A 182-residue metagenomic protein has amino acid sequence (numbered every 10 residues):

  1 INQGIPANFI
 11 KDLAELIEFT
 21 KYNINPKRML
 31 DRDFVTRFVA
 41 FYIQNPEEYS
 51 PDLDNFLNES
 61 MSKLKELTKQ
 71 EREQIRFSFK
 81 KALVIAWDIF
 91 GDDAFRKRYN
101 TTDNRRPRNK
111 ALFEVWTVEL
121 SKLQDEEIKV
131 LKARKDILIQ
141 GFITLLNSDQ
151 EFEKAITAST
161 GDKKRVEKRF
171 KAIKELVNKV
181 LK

Functional and structural regions predicted by a protein language model:
I1-K182: Flexible coil/loop and intrinsically disordered segments
